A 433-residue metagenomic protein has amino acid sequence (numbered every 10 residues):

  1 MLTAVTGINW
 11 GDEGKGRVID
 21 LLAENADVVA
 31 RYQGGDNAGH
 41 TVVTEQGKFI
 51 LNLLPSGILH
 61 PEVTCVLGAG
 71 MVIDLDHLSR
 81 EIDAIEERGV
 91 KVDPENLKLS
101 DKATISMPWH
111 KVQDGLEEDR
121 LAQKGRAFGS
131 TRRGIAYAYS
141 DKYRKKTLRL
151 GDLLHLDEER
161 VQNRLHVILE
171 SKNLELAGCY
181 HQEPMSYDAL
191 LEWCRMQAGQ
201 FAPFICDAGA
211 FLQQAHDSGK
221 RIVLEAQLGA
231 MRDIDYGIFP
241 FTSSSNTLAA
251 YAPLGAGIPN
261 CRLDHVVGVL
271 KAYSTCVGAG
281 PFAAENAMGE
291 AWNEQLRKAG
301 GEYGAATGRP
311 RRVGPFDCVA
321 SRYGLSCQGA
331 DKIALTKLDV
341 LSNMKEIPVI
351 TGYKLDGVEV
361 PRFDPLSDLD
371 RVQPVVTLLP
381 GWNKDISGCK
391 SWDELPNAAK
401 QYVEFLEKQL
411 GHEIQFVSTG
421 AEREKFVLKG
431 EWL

Functional and structural regions predicted by a protein language model:
M1-L433: Non-transmembrane, aqueous-exposed alpha-helical and coiled segments at domain scale
